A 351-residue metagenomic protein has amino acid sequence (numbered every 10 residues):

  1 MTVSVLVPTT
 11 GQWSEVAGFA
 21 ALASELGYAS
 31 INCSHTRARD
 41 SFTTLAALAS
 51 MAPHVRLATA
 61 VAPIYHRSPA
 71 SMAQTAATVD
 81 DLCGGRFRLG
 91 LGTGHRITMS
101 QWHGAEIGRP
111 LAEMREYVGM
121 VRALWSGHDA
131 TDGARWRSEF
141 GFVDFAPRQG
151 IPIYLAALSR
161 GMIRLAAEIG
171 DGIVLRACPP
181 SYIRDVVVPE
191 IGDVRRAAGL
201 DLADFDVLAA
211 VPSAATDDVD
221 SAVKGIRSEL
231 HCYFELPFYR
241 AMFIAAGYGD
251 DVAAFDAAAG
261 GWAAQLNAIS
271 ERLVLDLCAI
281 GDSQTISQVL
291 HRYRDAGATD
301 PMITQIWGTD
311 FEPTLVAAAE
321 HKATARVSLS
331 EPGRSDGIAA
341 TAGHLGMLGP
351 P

Functional and structural regions predicted by a protein language model:
M1-P351: Active-site-adjacent structural elements that line small-molecule/cofactor binding pockets in enzymes
